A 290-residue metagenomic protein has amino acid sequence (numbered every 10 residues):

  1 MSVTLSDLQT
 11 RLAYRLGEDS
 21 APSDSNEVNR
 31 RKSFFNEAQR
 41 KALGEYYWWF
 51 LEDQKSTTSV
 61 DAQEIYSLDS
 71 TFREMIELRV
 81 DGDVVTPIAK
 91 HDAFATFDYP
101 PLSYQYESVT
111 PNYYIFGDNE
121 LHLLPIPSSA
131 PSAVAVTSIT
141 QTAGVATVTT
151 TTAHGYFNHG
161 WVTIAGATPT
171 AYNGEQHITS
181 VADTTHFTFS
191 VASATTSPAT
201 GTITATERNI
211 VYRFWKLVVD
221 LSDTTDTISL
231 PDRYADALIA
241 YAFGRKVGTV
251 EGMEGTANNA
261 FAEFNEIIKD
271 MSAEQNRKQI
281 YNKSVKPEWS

Functional and structural regions predicted by a protein language model:
M1-A130, A205-S290: Glycine-enriched, solvent-exposed interface loops adjoining structured elements
A130-K216: Small/polar beta-strand repeat architecture
